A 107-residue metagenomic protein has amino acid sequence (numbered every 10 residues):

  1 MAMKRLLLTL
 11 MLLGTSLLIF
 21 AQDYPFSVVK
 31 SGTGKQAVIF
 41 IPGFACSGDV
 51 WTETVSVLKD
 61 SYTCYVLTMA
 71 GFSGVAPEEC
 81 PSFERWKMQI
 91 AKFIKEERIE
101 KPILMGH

Functional and structural regions predicted by a protein language model:
M1-A2, E84: Short alpha-helical segments used as structural interaction elements across diverse proteins
A2-V38, K59-Y62, E100: Alpha/beta-hydrolase fold catalytic core
L6, F44, E79-F83: Flexible, glycine- and charge-enriched loops at secondary-structure boundaries
L17-L18, V55, P81: Residues in and immediately flanking transmembrane alpha helices
S27, V50-E53, V57, R85-F93: Alpha-helical elements of Rossmann-like donor-binding domains used by nucleotide-donor carbohydrate transfer enzymes
K30-A76: Conserved HGGG/HGGXW glycine-rich cap/lid loop of the alpha/beta-hydrolase fold
P42-F44, P102, G106-H107: Conserved alpha/beta-hydrolase "nucleophile elbow" surrounding the catalytic nucleophile
M69-M105: Active-site loop/oxyanion-hole signature of alpha/beta-hydrolase fold enzymes
